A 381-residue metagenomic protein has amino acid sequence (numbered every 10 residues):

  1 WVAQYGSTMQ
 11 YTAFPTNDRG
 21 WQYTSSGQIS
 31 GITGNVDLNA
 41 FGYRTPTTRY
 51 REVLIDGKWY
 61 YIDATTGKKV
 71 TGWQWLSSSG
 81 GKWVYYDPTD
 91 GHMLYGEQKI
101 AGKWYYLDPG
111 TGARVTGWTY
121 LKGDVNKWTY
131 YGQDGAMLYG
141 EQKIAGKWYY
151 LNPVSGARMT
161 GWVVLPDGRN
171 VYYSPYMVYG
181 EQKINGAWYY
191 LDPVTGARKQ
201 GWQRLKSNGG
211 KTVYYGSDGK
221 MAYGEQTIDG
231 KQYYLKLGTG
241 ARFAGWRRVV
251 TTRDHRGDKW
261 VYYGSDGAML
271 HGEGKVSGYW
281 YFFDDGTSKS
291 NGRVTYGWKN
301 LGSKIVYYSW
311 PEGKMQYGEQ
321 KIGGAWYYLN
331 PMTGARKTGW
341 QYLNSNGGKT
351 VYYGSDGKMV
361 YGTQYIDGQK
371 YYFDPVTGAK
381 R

Functional and structural regions predicted by a protein language model:
W1-T47: Functionally critical loop-and-helix segments that line ligand-binding/catalytic clefts of soluble enzyme domains
P46-R381: Extracellular adhesion/carbohydrate-binding repeat motifs centered on closely spaced tryptophans
